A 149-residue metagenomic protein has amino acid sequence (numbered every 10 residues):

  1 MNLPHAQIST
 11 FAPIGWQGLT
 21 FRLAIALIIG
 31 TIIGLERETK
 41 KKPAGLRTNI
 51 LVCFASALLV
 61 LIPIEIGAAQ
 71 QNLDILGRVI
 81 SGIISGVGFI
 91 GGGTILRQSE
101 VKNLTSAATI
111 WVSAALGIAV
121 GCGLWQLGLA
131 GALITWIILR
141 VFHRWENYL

Functional and structural regions predicted by a protein language model:
M1-G77, C122-L124, A130, R140 (+1 more regions): Alpha-helical transmembrane segments and their membrane-interface boundaries that form or gate the permeation pathway
I64-E65, I80-I90: Ligand-binding beta-strand-loop-alpha-helix segment within the catalytic cores of soluble metabolic enzymes
L76, I95-T105: Short, amphipathic, aromatic/basic-enriched membrane-interface segments that mark the entry/exit of transmembrane
S85-F89, T105-I110: Hydrophobic alpha-helical membrane segments
F89-G93, I138: Alpha-helical transmembrane segments of polytopic integral membrane proteins, especially the permease/helical cores
N103-A108, Q126-G131: Hydrophobic alpha-helical membrane segments of integral membrane proteins
A107-L124: Interfacial segments of multi-pass membrane proteins
I134-T135: Transmembrane alpha-helical core residues of multi-pass small-molecule transporters, especially secondary transporters
